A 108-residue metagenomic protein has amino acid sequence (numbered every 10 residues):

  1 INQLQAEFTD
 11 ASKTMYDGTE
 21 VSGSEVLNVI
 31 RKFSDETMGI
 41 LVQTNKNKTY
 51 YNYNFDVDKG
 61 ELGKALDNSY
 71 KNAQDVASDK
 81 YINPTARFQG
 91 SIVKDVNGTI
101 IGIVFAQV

Functional and structural regions predicted by a protein language model:
N2-V108: N-terminal export/assembly leader peptides and their processing motifs that target proteins to secretory
